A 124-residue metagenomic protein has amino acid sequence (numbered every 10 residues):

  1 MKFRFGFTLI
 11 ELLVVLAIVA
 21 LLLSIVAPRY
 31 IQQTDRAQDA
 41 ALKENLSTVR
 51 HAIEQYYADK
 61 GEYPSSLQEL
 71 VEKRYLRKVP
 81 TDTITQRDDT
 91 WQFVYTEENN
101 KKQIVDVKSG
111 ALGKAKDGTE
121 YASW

Functional and structural regions predicted by a protein language model:
K2-Y30: N-terminal single-pass transmembrane signal-anchor helix
A17-I18, A27, D35, H51 (+1 more regions): Short helix-capping and hinge/turn segments at secondary-structure transitions, especially at repeat and domain
I18, Q38, E72-Y75: Amphipathic alpha-helical protein-protein interaction surfaces
R29-L46: Aliphatic-rich helix starts adjacent to a transmembrane/signal segment
S47-W124: Low-complexity, acidic interaction segments enriched in glycine
